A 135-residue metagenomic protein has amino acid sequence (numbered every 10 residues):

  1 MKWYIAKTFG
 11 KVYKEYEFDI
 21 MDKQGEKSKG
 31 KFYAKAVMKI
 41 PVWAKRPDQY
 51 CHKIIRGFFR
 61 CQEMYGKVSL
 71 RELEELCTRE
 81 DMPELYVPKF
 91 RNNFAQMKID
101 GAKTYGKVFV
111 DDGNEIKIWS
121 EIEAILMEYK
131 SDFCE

Functional and structural regions predicted by a protein language model:
M1-Q24: Short, low-complexity, charged amphipathic interaction modules
W3-Y4, K45, Q49, V68 (+3 more regions): Alpha-helix boundary/N-cap detector
G25-R56: Short alpha-helical segments that sit at the start of domains
V42, E74-L85: Short helix-coil junctions and helix-kink-helix linkers
C51-K67: Short helix->loop/beta-hairpin flanking segments within DNA-binding domains
Y65-C77: Short acidic, hydrophobic short linear motifs in intrinsically disordered regions
D81-A102: Short amphipathic alpha-helical interaction segments
I99-E135: C-terminal engagement modules used by replication, chromatin/transcription, nuclear envelope/ESCRT, and ubiquitin
